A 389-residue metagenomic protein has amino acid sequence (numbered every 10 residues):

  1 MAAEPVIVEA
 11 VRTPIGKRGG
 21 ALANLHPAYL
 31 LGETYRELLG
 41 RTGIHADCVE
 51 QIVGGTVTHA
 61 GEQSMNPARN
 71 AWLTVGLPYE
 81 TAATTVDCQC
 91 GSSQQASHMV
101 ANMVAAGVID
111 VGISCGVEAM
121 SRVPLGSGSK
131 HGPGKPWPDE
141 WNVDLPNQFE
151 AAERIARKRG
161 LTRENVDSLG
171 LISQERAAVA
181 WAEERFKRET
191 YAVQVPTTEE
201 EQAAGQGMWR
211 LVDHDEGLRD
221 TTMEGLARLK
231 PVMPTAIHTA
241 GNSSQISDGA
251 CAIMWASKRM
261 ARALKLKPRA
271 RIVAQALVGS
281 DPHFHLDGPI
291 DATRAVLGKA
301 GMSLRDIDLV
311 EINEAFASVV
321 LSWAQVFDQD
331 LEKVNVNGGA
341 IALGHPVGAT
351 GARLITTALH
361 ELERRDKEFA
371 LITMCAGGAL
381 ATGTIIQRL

Functional and structural regions predicted by a protein language model:
M1-L25, R157, T222-D287, D291 (+3 more regions): Condensing-enzyme catalytic core mediating Claisen C-C bond formation in acyl metabolism
R12-T13, N24, G32-E33, R41 (+2 more regions): N-terminal extracellular/periplasmic Venus flytrap/periplasmic-binding protein-like
K17, A101-R159, R219-T221, T235: Glycine-rich loop/linker segments at domain edges
A23-V111, V117-K135, T190-V212, H283 (+1 more regions): Conserved beta-ketoacyl condensing-enzyme motif
P27-G43, P67-A71, A96, Q148-I155 (+4 more regions): Short, well-ordered amphipathic alpha-helical segments that serve as non-catalytic structural scaffolds within diverse
T56-V111, V143-E150, D220-Q245, V326-R353 (+2 more regions): Conserved catalytic cysteine-centered active-site region of acyl-thioester-dependent Claisen-condensing enzymes
V86-V117, A156-F186, A252-R259, P346-K367 (+1 more regions): Active-site-proximal alpha-helical scaffold in enzymes
E153, E189-Y191, V273-A342: Active-site pocket-lining segment
